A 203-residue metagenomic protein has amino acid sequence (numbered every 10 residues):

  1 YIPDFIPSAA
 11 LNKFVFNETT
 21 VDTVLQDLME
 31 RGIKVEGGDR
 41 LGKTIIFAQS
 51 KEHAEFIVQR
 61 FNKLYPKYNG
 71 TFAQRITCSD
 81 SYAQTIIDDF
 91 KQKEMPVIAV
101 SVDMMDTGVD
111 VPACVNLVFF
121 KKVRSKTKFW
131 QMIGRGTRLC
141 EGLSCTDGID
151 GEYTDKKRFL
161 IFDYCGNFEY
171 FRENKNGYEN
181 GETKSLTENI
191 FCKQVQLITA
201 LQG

Functional and structural regions predicted by a protein language model:
Y1-L41: Interdomain helical connector at the RecA1-RecA2 junction of SF1/SF2 helicase-like NTPases
P7-K13, T23-Q26, C165-G203: Long, largely alpha-helical accessory region at the distal end of helicase-like NTP-driven motors
A10, F14, F47-K51, I76 (+3 more regions): Hydrophobic alpha-helical scaffolding
T19-D27, Q59, D88, A99 (+1 more regions): Short, contiguous clusters of charged residues that form electrostatic/catalytic patches at enzyme active sites, used
D27, R31, I57-L64, D89 (+2 more regions): Generic, well-ordered alpha-helical scaffold segments in large soluble proteins
R40-K43, P96: Pre-Walker A (Motif I) flank of P-loop NTPase domains
A48-R75: Conserved helicase motor "Helicase C" RecA-like lobe of SF1/SF2 P-loop NTPases
N69-E182: Conserved RecA-like P-loop NTPase helicase motor core
